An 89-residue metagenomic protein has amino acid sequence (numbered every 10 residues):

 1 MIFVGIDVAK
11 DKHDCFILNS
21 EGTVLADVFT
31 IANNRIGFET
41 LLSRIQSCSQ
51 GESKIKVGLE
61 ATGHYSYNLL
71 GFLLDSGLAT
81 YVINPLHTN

Functional and structural regions predicted by a protein language model:
M1-N89: Phosphate- and other anionic-substrate recognition elements at nucleic-acid/protein interfaces
